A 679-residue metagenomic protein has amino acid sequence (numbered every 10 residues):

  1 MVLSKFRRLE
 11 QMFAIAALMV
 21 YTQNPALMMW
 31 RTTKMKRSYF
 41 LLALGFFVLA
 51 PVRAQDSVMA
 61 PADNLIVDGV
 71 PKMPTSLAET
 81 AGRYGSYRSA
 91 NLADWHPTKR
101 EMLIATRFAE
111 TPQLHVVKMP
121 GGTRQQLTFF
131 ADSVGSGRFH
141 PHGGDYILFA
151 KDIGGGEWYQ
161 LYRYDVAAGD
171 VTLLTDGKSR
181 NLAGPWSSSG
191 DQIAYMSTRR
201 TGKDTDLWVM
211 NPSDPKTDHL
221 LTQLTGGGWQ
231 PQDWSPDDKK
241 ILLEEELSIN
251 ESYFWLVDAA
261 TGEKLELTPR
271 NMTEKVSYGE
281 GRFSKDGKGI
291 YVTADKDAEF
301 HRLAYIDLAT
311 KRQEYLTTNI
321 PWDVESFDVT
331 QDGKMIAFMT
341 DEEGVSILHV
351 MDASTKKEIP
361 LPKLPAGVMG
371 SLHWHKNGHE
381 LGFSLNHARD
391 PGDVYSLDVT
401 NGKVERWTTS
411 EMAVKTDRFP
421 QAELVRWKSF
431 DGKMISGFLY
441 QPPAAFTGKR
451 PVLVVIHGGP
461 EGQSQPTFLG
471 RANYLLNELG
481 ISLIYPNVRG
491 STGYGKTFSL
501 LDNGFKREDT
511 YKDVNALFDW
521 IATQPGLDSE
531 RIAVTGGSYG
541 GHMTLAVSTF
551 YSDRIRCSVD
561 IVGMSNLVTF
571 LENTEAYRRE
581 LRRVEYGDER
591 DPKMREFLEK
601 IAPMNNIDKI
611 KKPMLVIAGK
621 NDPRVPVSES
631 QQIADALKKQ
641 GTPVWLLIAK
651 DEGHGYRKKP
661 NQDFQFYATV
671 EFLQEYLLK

Functional and structural regions predicted by a protein language model:
L41-V48: Bacterial N-terminal signal peptides
A50-A54: Sec/Tat signal peptide C-region and signal peptidase I cleavage site
Q55-S89, V117-S133, G154, Y164-R180 (+9 more regions): Multi-bladed beta-propeller domains
L77-H115: Beta-strand-rich domains and repeat architectures in extracellular enzymes and scaffolds, especially beta-propellers
W95, F139-P141, W186, W234 (+3 more regions): Residue-level recognition of a conserved intra-blade site in WD40 beta-propeller repeats
P97, L103-A109, K118, L127-T128 (+15 more regions): Beta-strand C-termini and the immediately following turn/loop, strongest in propeller blades
G402-K403, T409-E530, G537-S538, L571-R582: Cap/lid segment of the alpha/beta-hydrolase catalytic domain
Y485-K679: Active-site-proximal cap/loop segments of hydrolase catalytic domains
